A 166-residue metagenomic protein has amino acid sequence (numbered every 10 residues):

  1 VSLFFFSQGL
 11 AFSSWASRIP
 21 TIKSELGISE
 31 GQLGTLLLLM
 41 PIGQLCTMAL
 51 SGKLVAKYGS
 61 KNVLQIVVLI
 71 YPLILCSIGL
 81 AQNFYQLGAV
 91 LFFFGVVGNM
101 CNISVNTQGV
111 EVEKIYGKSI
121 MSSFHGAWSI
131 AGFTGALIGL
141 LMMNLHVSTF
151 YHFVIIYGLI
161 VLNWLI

Functional and structural regions predicted by a protein language model:
V1-G34: Helix-loop boundary and gating motifs at the non-cytosolic
L3, I74, Y85-F94: Paired small-residue
S13, M40-A49, G132-F133: Residue-level signature of mid-helix packing/kink "hotspots" within the transmembrane helices of 12-pass Major
M40, I70-L75, F94, L159-N163: MFS 12-TM fold signature
C46-Y85: Conserved MFS/SLC helix-loop-helix module at the cytosolic interface between two early adjacent transmembrane helices
Q86, F124-I166: Helix-loop-helix hairpin linking two adjacent transmembrane segments in secondary transporters
V90-A127: Cytoplasmic helix-loop-helix junction between adjacent transmembrane helices in 12-TM secondary transporters
